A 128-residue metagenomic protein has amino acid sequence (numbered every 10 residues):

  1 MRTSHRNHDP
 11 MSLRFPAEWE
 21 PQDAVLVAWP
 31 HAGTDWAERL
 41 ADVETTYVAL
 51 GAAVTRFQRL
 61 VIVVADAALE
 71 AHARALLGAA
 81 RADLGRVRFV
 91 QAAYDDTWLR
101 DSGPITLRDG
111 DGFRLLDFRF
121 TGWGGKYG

Functional and structural regions predicted by a protein language model:
R2-G128: The feature marks the mature, well-folded catalytic cores of soluble enzymes
